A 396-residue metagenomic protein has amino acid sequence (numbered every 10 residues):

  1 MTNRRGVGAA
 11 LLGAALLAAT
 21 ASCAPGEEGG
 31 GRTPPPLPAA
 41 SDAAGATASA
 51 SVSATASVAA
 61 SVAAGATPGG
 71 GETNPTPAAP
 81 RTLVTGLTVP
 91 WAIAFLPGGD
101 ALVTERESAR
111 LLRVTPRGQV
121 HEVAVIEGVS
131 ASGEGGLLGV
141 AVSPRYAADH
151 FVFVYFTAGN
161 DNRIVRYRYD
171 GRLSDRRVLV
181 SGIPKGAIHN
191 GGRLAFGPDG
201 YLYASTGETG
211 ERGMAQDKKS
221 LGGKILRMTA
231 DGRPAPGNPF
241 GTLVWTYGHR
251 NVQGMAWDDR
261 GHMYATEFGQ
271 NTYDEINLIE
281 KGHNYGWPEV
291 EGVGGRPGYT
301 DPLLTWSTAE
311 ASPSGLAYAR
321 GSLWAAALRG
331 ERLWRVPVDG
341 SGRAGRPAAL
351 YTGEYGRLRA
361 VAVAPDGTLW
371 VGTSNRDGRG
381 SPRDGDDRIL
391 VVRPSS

Functional and structural regions predicted by a protein language model:
M1-A14: N-terminal export and membrane-targeting signals
G6-G8, A24-A48, S61-E211, H262-G269 (+3 more regions): Acidic, Gly/Ser/Thr-rich repeat motifs that build Ca2+-stabilized beta-propeller blades
A19-S22: C-terminal motif of bacterial Sec signal peptides marking the signal peptidase cleavage site
H121-G135, R176-N190, M228-Y247, H283-T308 (+1 more regions): Surface-exposed loop and turn segments in beta-propeller and other repeat-based domains that flank or scaffold
R166-L173, L226-A235, I279-W287, E291 (+2 more regions): Short loop/turn segments immediately following beta-strands, especially the blade-tip and inter-blade linker loops
Q216-R260: Loop-centered beta-sheet repeat module
R359: Segments of small-molecule ligand-sensing domains
